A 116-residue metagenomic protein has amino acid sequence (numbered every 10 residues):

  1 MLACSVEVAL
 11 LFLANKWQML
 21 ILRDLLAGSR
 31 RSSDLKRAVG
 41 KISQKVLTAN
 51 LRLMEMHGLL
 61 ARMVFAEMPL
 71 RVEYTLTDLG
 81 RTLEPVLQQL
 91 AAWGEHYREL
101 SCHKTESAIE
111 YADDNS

Functional and structural regions predicted by a protein language model:
L2-V46, A66-E73, K104: N-terminal helix-turn-helix DNA-binding core of bacterial DNA-binding proteins
S5, R23, T82-S116: Amphipathic alpha-helical dimerization/coiled-coil segments that flank or bridge DNA-binding/regulatory modules
N50: Residues within the DNA-recognition helix of helix-turn-helix
M54: DNA major-groove recognition helices of helix-turn-helix
A66-L90: Basic, amphipathic "hinge/linker" alpha-helix immediately C-terminal to the N-terminal HTH DNA-binding motif
